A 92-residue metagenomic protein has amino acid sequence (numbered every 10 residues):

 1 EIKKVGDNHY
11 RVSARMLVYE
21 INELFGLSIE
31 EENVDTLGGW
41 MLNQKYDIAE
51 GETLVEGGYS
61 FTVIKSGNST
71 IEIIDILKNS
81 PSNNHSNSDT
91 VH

Functional and structural regions predicted by a protein language model:
E1-H92: Cytosolic regulatory modules rich in charged/polar residues
